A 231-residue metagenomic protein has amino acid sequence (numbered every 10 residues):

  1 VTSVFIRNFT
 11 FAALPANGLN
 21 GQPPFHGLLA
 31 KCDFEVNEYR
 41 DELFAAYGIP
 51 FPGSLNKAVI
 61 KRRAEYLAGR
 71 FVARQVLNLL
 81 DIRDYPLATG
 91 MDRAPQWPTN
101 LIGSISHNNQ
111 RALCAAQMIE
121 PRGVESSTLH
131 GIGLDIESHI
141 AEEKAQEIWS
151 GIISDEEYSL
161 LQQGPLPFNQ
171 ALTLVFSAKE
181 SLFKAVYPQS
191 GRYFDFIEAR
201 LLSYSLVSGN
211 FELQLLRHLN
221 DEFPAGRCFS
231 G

Functional and structural regions predicted by a protein language model:
V1-G231: Core catalytic alpha/beta fold that binds nucleotide/phospho-ligands
